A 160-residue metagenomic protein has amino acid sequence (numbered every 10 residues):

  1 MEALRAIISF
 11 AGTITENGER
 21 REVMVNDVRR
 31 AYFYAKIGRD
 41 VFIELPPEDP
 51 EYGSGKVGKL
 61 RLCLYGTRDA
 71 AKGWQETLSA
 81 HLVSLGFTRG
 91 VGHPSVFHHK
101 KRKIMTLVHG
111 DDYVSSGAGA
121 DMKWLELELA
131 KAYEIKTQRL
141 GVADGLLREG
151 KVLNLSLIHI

Functional and structural regions predicted by a protein language model:
M1, G38-P50: Short, His- and charge-rich active-site/binding loops that engage polyanionic ligands
M1-G38, G55-A132: Conserved pre-motif C helix in the palm subdomain of viral-like polymerases
D49, L85, R139-L140: Metal-dependent DNA replication initiation modules
E51-Y52, L147: Short, ordered beta-strand-loop transition motifs
V91, K136-R148: A generic structural motif
N154-S156: Short, low-order "capping/linker" segments at domain edges
I158-I160: Conserved small/polar residues in nucleotide/adenosyl-binding loops
